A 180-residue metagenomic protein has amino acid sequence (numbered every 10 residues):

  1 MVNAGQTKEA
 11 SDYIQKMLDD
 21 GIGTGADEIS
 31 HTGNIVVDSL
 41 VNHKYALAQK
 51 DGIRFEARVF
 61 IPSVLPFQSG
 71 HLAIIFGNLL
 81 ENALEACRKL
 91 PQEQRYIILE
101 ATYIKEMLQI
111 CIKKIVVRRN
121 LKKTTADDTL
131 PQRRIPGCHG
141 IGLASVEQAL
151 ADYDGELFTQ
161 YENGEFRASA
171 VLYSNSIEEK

Functional and structural regions predicted by a protein language model:
D12-D19, G33-Q49: Short beta-to-alpha transition helix within the HATPase_c
I29, F55-I75, G137: Conserved short strand/loop->alpha-helix "switch" segment adjacent to the catalytic nucleotide/phosphoryl-transfer site
D38-L65, Q148: Helix-loop-beta hinge of the Bergerat
S69-Q92, A149-D152: Conserved ATP-binding N-box helix of the HATPase_c
Q94-E106: Short beta-strand/loop element within the Bergerat-fold HATPase_c
E106-G140, E179: Glycine-rich/acidic phosphate-handling loop/turn and adjacent ATP-lid/helix of nucleotide-binding kinase/ATPase domains
G142-A149: Short alpha-helical Gxxx[C/S/T] motif in the catalytic ATP-binding
A151-G164: Glycine-rich ATP-binding loops of the HATPase_c
